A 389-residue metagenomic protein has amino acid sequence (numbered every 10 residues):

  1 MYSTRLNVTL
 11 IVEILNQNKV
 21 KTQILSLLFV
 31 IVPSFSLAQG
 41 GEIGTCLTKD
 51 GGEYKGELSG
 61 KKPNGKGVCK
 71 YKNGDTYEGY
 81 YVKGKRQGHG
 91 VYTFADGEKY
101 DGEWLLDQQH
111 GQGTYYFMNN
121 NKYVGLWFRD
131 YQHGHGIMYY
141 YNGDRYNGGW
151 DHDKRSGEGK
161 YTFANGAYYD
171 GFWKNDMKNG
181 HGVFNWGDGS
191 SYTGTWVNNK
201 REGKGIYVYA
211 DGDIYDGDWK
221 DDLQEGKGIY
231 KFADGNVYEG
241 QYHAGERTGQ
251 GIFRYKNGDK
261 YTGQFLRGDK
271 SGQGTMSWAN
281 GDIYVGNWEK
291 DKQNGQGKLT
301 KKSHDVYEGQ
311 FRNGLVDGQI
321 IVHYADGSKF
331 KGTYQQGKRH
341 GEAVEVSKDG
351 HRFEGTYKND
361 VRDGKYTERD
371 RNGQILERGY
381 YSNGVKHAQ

Functional and structural regions predicted by a protein language model:
M1-V20: N-terminal secretory signal peptides that target proteins for export/translocation
L6-T9, V32, G373: Generic alpha-helical structural signal
S26-S34: Bacterial N-terminal signal peptides
F35-Q389: Glycine/tyrosine- and acidic-biased, solvent-exposed loop/turn segments at the edges of beta-strands
